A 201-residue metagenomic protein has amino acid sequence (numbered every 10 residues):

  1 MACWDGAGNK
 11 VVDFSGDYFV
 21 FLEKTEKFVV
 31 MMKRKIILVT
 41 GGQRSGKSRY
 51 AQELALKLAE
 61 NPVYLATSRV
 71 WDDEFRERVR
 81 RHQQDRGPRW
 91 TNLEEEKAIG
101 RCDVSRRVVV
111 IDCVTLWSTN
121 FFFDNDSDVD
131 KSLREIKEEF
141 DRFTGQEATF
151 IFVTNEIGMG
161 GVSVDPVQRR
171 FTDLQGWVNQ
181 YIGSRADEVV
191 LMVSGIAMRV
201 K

Functional and structural regions predicted by a protein language model:
A7, V11-Y18, K24-E26, A186: N-terminal amphipathic/hydrophobic targeting modules at extreme N-termini, encompassing cleavable Sec/SRP-type signal
M31-R34: Phosphate-binding P-loop
I36-D103: Conserved P-loop
P62, V109, E188-V190: Short, well-ordered beta-strand core segments
D85-S132: Helix-adjacent hinge/juxtasegments
N120-K201: Replace "adjacent to P-loop NTPase cores in ATP/GTP-dependent enzymes" with "adjacent to NTP-binding cores
